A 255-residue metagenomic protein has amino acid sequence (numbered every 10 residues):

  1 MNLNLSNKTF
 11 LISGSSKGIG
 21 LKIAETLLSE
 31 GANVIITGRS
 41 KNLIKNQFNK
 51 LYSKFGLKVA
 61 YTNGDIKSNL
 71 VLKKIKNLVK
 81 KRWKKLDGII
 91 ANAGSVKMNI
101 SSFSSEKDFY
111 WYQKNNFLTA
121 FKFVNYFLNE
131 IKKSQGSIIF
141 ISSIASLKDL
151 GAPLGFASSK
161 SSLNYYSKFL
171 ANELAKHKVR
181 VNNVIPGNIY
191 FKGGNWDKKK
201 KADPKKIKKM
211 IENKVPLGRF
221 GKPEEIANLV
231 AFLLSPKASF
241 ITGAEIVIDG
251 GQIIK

Functional and structural regions predicted by a protein language model:
T9, S16-K17: Conserved glycine-rich cofactor-binding loop
K73, K80, V96-Y110, A152-G155 (+1 more regions): Conserved mid-core segment of classical short-chain dehydrogenase/reductases
N77, N115-K133, A171-N172, K176 (+1 more regions): Amphipathic alpha-helical dimer-interface segment in Rossmann-like NAD(P)H-dependent oxidoreductases
D87, S95, S102-K122, I139 (+3 more regions): Catalytic Tyr-X3-Lys loop
V124, S159, S167: Active-site helix of classical SDR
S143: Residue(s) in the substrate-gating loop at a strand-loop-helix junction that position the organic substrate next
K148, A231, T242-K255: Short C-terminal tail/terminal secondary-structure segment of NAD(P)H-dependent dehydrogenase/reductase domains
A175, R180, I241-G243: Short, small/polar-rich loop/turn modules that mediate ligand/substrate recognition or access, typified
